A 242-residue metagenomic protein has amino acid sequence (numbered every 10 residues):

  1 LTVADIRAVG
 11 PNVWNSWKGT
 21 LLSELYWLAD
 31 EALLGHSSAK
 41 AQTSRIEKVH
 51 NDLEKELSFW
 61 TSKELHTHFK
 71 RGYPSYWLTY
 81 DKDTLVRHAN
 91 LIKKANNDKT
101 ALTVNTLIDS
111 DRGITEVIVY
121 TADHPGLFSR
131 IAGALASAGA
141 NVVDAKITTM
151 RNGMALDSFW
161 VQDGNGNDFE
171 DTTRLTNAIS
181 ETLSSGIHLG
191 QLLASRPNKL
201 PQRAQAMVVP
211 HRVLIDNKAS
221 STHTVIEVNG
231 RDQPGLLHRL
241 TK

Functional and structural regions predicted by a protein language model:
L1-K242: Regulatory modules associated with amino-acid/nitrogen control
